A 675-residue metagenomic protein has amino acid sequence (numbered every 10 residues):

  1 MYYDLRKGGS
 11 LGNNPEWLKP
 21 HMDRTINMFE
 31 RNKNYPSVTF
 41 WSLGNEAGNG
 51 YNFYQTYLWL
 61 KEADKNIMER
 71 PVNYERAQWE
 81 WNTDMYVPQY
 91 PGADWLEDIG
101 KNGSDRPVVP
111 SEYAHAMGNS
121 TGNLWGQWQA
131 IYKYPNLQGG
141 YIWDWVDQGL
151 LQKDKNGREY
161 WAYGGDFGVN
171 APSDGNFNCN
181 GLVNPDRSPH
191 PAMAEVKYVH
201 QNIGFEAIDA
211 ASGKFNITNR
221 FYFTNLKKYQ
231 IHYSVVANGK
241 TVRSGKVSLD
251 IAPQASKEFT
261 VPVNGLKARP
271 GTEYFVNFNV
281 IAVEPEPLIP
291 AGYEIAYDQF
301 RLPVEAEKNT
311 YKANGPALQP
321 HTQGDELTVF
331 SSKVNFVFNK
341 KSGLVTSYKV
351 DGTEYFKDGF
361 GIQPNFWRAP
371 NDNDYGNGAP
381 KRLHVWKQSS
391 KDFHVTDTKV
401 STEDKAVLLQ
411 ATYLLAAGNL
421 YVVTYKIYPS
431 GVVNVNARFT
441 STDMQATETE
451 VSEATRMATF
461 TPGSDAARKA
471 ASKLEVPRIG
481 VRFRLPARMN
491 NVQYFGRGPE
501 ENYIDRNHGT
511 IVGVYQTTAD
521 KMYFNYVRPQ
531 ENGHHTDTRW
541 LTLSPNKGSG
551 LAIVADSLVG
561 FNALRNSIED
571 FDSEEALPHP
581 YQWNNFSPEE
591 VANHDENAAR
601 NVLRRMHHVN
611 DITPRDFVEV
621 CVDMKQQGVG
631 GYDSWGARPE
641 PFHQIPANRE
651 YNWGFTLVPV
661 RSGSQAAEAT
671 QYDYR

Functional and structural regions predicted by a protein language model:
M1-N216, F221-K227, H232-T241: Extended substrate-binding grooves/exosites of carbohydrate-active enzymes
H21, N49, F53, W79 (+14 more regions): Active-site-proximal structural scaffolding
N32, P36, L60, D64-I67 (+8 more regions): A generic secondary-structure signal for well-formed alpha-helical elements
A47-Y51, E80-N82, D94-W95, A116-G118 (+10 more regions): Flexible loop/turn segments at secondary-structure boundaries
R70-P71, D84, V276, D298 (+1 more regions): Extracytoplasmic/periplasmic beta-strand context in beta-sandwich domains, especially the cupredoxin/COX2 CuA-binding
A130-G343, T449-T455, T459-A467, G663-E668: Carbohydrate-binding surfaces of carbohydrate-active enzymes
P262-G271, E286, F300-R675: Beta-strand/loop-rich accessory regions of lumenal/periplasmic or secreted enzymes, predominantly carbohydrate-active
